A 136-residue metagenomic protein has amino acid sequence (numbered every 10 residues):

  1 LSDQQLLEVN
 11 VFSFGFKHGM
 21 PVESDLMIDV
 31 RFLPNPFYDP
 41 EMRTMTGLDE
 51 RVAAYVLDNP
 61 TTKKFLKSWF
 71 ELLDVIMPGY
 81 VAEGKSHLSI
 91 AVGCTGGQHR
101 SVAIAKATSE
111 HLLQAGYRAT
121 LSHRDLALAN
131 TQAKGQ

Functional and structural regions predicted by a protein language model:
L1-I90, A127-N130, K134-Q136: C-terminal accessory "lid"/substrate-recognition subdomains
K67-D74, V102-K106, E110: A generic structural signal for well-ordered alpha-helical surface patches
S86-S109: Catalytic cysteine-centered active loop of the rhodanese-like fold, especially the PTP/DSP P-loop
S109-A119: Post-Walker A helix-loop "phosphate-sensing" segment adjacent to the P-loop in P-loop NTPases
Y117-L128: Short beta-strand-centered segment that lines the nucleotide-binding/catalytic pocket of NTP-utilizing
